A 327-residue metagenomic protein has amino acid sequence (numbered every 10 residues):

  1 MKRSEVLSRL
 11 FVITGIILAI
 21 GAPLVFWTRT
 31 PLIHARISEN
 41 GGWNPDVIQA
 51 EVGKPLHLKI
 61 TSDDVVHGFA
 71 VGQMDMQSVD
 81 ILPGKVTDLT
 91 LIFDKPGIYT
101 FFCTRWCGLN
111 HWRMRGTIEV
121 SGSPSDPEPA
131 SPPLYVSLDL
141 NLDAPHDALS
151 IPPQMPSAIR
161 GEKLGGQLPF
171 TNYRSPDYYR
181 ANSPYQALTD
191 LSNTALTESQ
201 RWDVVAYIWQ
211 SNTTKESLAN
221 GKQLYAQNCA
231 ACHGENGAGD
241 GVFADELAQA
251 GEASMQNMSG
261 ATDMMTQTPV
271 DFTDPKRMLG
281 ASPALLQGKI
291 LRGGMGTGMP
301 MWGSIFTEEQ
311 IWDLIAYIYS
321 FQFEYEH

Functional and structural regions predicted by a protein language model:
M1-L7: Short, Lys/Arg-rich N-terminal segment immediately upstream of the first membrane anchor
R9, G15-R29, L82-Q154: Extracellular/periplasmic metallocenter environments
W27-P55: N-terminal edge beta-strand
I48-D94: Extracytoplasmic/periplasmic/luminal assembly and interaction segments in envelope/secretory/respiratory proteins
K95, S150-T171, E216-S259: Sequence/structural segment immediately N-terminal to covalent heme-attachment motifs in c-type and related
W106-G108, K163-R174, S192, C232-A238 (+3 more regions): Detector for the c-type heme attachment site
S125-P169, S199-L224: Electrostatic cytochrome c docking/interface patches
T194-L218, A284-M295, G303-H327: C-terminal capping alpha-helices of c-type cytochrome domains
